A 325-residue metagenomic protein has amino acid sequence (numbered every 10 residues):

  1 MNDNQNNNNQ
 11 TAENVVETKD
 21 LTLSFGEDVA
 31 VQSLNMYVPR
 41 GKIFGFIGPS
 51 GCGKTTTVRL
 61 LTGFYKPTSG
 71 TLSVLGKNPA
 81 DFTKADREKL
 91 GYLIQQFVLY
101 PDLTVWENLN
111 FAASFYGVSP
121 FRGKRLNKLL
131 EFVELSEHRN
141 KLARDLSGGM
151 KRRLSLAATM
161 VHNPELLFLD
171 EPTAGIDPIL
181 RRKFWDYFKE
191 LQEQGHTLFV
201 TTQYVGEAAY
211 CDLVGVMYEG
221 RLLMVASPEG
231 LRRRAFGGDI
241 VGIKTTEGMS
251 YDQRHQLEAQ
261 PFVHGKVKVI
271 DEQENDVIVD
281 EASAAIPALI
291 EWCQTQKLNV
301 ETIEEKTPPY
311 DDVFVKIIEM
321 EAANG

Functional and structural regions predicted by a protein language model:
T62: Helix-to-loop junction immediately C-terminal to a conserved catalytic motif
G70-D81, A85-D86: Conserved ABC transporter NBD signature motif
D102, L142-L146: Conserved ABC ATPase signature
N110, S114-H138: Conserved ABC ATPase "signature" region
L167-D170: Catalytic Walker B motif of ABC-type/P-loop ATPase nucleotide-binding domains
Y187-V200, V205-D276: ABC transporter nucleotide-binding domain
I240-M320, G325: Short, charged/small-residue-rich alpha-helical element at the C-terminal edge of ABC transporter nucleotide-binding
